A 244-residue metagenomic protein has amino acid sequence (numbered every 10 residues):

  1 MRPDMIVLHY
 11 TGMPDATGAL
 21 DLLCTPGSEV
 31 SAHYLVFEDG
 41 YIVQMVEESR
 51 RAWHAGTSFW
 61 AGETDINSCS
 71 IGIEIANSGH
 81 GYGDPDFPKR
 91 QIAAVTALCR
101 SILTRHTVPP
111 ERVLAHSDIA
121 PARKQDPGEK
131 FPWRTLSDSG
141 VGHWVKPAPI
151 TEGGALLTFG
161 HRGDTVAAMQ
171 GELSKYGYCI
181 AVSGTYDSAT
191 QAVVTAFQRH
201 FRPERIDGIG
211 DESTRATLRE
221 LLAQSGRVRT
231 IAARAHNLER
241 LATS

Functional and structural regions predicted by a protein language model:
D4-E111: Active-site-adjacent loop/helix surface patches within enzyme catalytic domains that shape the substrate-binding cleft
G56-F59, P88-L114, A120-S244: Cell-envelope/ECM-targeting effectors and their regulatory/trafficking segments
S78, I119-A120: Short acidic/polar capping segments at secondary-structure boundaries
